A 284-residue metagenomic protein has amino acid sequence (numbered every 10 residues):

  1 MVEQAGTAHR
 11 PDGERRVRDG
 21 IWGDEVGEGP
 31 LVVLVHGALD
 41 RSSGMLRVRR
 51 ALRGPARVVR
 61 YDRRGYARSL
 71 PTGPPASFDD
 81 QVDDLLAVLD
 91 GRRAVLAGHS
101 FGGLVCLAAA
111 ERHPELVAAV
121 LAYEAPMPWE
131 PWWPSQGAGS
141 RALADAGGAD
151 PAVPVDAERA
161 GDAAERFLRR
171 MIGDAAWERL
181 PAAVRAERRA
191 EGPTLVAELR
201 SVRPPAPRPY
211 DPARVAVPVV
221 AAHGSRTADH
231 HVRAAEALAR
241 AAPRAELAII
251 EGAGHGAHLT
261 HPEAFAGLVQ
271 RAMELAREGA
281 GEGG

Functional and structural regions predicted by a protein language model:
D19-P71, F78: Conserved HGGG/HGGXW glycine-rich cap/lid loop of the alpha/beta-hydrolase fold
V33-G37, H99, H223: The conserved beta1-alpha1 loop
D79-A94: Conserved acidic catalytic loop of the alpha/beta-hydrolase fold
G98, G102, C106: Gly/Ala-rich beta-loop-alpha elbow adjacent to hydrolase catalytic centers
L107, E111, E115-A157: Flexible "cap/lid" loop of the alpha/beta hydrolase fold
E158-L199: Conserved alpha/beta-hydrolase catalytic His-Asp/Glu region
V184-R240, E246-I249: Conserved serine/cysteine hydrolase catalytic core
I250-A266: Catalytic histidine-centered segment of alpha/beta-hydrolase-like enzymes
